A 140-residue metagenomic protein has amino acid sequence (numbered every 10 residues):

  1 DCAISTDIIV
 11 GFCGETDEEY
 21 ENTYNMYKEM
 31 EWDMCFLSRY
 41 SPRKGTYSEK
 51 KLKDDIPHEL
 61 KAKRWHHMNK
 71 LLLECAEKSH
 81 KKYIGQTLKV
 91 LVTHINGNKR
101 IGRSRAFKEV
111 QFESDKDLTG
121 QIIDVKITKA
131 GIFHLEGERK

Functional and structural regions predicted by a protein language model:
D1-T46, H67-C75: Conserved C-terminal portion of the radical SAM core fold that forms the substrate/S-adenosylmethionine-binding
K50-K140: Terminal RNA-binding accessory module
